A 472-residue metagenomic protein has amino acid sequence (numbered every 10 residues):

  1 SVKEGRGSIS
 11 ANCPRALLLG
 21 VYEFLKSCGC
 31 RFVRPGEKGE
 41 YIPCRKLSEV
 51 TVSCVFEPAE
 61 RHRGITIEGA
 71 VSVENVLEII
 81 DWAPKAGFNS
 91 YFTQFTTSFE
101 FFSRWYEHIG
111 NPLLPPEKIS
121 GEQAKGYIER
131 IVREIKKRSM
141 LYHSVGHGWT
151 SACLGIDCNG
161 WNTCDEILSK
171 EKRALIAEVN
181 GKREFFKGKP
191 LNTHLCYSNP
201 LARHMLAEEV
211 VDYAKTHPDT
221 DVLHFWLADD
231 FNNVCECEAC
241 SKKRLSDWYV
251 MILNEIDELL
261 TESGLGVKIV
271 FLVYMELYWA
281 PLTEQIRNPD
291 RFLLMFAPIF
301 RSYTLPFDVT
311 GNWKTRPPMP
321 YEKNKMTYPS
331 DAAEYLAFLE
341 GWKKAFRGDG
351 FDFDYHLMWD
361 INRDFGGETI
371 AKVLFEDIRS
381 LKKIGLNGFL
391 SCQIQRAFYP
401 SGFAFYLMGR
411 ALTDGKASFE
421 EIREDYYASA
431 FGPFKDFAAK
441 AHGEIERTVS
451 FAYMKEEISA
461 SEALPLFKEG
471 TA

Functional and structural regions predicted by a protein language model:
V2-D219, N233-M251, T261-S263, L336 (+2 more regions): Feature activates predominantly on carbohydrate-active enzymes
V52, E100-W105, I109, L114-R130 (+5 more regions): Substrate-binding groove of N-acetylhexosamine-processing glycoside hydrolases
E60, V73-N75, D81-G87, H224-W226 (+4 more regions): Intrinsically disordered, low-complexity Ser/Thr/Pro-rich tracts
F92, H143, H224-W226, M295 (+1 more regions): Conserved beta-strand positions in the central sheet of alpha/beta enzyme cores
T96-T97, G148, W226-F231, F300 (+1 more regions): Short glycine-enriched loops at secondary-structure junctions
